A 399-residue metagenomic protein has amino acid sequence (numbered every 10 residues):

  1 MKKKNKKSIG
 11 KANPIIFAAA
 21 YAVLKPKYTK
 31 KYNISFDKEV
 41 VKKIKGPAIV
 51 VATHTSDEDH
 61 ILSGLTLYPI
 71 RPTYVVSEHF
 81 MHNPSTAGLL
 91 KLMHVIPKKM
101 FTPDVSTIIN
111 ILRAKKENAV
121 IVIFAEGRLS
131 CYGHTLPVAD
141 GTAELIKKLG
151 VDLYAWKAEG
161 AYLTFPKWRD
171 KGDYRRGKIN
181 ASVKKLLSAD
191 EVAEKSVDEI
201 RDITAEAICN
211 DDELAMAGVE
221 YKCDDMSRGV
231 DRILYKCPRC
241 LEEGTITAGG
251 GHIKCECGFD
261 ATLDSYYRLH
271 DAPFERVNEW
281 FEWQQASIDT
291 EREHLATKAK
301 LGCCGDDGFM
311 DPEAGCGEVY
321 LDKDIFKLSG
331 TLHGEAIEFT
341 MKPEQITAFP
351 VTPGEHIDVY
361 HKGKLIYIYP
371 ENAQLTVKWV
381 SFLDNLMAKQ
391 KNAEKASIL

Functional and structural regions predicted by a protein language model:
K7-Y21, P26-I203, A217, C223-D224 (+7 more regions): Soluble catalytic domains of membrane acyltransferases
V50, D324-L328, E335-H356: Phosphoinositide-dependent membrane-docking surfaces
Y221-F274: Cys/His-rich short segments
G249, Y320-D324, T352-P353, K362: Structural motif
C257, P353-E355, V359-G363, Y369-P370: Charged, low-complexity intrinsically disordered regulatory/assembly segments
D260-E338: Long, charge-rich boundary regions
Y267-L269, P343-T347, P370-T376: A short, sequence-level motif marking secondary-structure junctions
K362-N385: Canonical phosphoinositide-binding patch of PH/PH-like domains
